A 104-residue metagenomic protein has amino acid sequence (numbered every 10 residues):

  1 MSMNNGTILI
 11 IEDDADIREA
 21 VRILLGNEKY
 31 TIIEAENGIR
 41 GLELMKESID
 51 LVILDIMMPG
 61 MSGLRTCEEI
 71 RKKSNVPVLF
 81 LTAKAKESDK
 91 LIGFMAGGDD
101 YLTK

Functional and structural regions predicted by a protein language model:
M1-K104: N-terminal/domain-start alpha-helical segments
